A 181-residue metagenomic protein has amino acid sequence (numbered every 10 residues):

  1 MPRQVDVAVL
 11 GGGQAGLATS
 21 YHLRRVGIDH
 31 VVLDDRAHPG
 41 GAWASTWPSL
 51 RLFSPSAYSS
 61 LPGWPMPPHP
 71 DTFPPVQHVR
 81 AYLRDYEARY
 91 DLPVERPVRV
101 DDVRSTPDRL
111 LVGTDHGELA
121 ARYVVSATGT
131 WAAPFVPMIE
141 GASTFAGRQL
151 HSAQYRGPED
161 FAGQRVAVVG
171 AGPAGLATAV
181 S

Functional and structural regions predicted by a protein language model:
R3-V32, V168, A174-S181: N-terminal Rossmann-like FAD-binding beta1-loop-alpha1 element of flavoenzymes
Q4-D6, P97, G163-R165: Phosphate-coordination loops involved in phosphoryl transfer and adenosine-cofactor binding
T19, A42, S105, F135-P137 (+1 more regions): Short glycine-/acidic-enriched loop or helix-start segments at secondary-structure transitions that form or flank
D29, P93, R165: Residue-level detector of anion-binding/catalytic polar loops
G41-A81: Glycine-rich active-site loop/strand segments that organize a redox cofactor
H69, P75-H78, T128-S181: Glycine-rich dinucleotide-binding loop and its adjacent helix/turn
F73-A132: Feature captures the FAD/FMN-dependent oxidoreductase FAD-binding
